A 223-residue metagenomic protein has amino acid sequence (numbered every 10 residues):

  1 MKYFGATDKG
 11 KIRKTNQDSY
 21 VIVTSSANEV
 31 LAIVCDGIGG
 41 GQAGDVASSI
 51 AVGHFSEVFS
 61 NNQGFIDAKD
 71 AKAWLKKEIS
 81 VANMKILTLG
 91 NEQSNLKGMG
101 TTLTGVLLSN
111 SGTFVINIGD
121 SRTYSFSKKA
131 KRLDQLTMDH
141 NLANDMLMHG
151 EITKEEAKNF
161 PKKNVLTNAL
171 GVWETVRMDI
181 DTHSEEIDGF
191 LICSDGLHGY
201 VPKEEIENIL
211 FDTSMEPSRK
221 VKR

Functional and structural regions predicted by a protein language model:
M1-R223: PP2C/PPM-type serine/threonine phosphatase catalytic domain
